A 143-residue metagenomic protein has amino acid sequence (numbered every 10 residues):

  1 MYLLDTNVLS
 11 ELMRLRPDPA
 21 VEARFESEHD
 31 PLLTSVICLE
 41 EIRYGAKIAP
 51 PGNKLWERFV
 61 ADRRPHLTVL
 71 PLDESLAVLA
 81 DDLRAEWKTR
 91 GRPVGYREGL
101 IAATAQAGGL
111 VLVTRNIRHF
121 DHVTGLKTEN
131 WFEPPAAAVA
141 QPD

Functional and structural regions predicted by a protein language model:
M1-T34, A46-D62, P135-P142: Short, well-structured N-terminal submotif of metal-dependent ribonuclease cores
D5-T6, I42, A80, A105 (+1 more regions): Generic structural signal for small/hydrophobic residues in well-ordered secondary structure, especially within
V8-L9, C38, L76, L100-I101 (+1 more regions): Alpha-helix capping/helix-boundary segments
L9-S10, E40-R43, D121, E129: Nucleotide phosphate-binding site architecture
V36, D73, N116, F132-P135: Residues at the C-termini of beta-strands that transition into short coil/loop
T68-R115, A140-D143: Active-site neighborhoods of divalent-metal-dependent phosphate/nucleic-acid chemistry enzymes
